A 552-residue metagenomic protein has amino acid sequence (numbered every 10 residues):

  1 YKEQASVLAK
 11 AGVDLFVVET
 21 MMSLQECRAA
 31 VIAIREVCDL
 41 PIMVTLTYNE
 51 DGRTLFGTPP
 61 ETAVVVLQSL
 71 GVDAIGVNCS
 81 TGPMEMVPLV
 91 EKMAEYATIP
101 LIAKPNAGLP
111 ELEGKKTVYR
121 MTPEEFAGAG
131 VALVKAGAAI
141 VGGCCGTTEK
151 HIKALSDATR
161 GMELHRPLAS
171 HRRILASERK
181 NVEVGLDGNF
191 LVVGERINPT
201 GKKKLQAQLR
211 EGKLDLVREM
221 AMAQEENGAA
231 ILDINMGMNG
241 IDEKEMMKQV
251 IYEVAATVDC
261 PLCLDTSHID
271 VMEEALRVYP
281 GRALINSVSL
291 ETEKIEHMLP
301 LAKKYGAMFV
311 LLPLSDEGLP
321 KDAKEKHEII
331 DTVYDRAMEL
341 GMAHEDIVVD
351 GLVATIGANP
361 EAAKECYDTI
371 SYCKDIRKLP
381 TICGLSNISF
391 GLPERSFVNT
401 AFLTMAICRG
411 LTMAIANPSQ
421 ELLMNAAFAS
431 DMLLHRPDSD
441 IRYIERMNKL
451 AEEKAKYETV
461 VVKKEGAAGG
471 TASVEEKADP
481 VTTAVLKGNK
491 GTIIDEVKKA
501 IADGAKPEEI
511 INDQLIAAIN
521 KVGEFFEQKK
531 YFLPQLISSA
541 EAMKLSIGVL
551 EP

Functional and structural regions predicted by a protein language model:
Y1-D350, A354-P552: Domain-level signal for soluble alpha/beta catalytic cores
